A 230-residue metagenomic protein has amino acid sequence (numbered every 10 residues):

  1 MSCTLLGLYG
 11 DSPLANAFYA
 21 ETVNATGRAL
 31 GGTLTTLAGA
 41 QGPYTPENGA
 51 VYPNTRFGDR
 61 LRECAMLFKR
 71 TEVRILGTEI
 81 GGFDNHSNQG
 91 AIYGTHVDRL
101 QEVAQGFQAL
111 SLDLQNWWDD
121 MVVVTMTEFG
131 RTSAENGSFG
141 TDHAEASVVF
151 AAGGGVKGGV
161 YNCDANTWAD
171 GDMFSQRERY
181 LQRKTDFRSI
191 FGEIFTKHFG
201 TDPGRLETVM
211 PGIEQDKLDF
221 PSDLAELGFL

Functional and structural regions predicted by a protein language model:
M1-D113, A134, A151-L230: Feature for exported/extracytoplasmic and membrane-associated proteins, marking the mature portion
T71-I75, W118-V122, S147: Loop/turn elements at helix/coil->beta-strand transitions in domains of secreted/extracellular proteins
G82, T125-F129, G140-A144, N166-W168: Active/binding-pocket-proximal capping segment
F107, S111-S138: Metal-dependent active-site segment of extracytoplasmic phospho-/sulfohydrolases and closely related
A134-A152: A short alpha/beta connector and helix-capping loop motif
